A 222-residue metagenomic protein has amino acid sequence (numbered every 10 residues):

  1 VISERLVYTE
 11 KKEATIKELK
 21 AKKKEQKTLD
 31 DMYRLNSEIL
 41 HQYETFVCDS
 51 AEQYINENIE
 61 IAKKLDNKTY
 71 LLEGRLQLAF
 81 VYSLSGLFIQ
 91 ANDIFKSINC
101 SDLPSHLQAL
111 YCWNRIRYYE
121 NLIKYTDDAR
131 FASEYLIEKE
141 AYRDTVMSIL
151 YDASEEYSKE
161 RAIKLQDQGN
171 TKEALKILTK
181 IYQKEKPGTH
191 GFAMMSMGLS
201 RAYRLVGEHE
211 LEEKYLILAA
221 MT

Functional and structural regions predicted by a protein language model:
V1-T222: A "functional boundary" signal
